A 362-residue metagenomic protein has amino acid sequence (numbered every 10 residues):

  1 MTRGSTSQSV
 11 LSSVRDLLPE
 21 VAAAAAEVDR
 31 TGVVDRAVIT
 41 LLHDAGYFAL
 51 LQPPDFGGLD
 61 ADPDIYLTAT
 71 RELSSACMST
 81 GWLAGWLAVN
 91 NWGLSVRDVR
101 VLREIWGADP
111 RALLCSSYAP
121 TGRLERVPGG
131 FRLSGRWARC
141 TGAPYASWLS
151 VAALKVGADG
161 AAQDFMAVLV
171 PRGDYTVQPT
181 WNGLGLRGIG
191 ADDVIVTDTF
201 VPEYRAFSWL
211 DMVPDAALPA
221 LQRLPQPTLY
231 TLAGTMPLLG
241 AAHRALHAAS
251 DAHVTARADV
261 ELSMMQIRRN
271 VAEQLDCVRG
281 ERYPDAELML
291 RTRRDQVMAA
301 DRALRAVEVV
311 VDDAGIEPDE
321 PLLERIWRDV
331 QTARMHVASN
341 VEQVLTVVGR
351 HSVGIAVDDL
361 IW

Functional and structural regions predicted by a protein language model:
T2-G4, L17-A25: Generic N-terminal amphipathic, Lys/Arg-enriched alpha-helix
S7-L11, G32-R36, T228-L239, H253-M264 (+1 more regions): Amphipathic, non-membrane alpha-helical segments in soluble helical-bundle scaffolds
L17, T235, A242-A245, A249 (+6 more regions): Amphipathic alpha-helices that form helix-helix packing interfaces
A22, A26-R30, L262-D301, E308-P318: C-terminal helix-coil-helix/basic helical segment that borders enzyme active sites and/or dimer interfaces and provides
V34-D44, F48-A146, Q163: Glycine-rich flavin
R139-V177: A short core secondary-structure module
G183-M265: Glycine-rich beta->alpha junctions and the first turn(s) of the following alpha-helix
A314-W362: Glycine-rich phosphate/cofactor-binding loops in nucleotide/flavin-utilizing enzymes
